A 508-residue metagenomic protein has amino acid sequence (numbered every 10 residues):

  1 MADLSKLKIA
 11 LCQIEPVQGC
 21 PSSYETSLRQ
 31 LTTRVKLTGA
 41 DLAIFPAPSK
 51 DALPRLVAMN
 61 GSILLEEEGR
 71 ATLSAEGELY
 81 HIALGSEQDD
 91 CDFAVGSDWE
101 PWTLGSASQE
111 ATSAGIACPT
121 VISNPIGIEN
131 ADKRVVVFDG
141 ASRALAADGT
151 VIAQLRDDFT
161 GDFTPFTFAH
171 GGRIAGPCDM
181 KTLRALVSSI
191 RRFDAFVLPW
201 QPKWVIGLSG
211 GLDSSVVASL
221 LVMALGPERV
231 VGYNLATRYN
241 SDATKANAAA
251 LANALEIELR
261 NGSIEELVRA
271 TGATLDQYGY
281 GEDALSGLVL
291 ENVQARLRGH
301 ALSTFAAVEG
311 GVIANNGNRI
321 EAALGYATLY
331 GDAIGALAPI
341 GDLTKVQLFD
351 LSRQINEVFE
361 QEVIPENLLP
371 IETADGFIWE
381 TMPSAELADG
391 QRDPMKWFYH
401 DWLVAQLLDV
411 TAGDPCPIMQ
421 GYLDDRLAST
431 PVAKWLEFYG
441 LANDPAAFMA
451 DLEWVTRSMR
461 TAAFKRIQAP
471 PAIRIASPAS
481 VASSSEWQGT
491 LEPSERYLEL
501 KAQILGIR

Functional and structural regions predicted by a protein language model:
M1-W200: Hydrophobic structural segments
S5-K8, G19, R29, C118 (+3 more regions): ATP/NTP-dependent adenylation/nucleotidyl-transfer catalytic domains that generate, transfer, or process NMP-activated
